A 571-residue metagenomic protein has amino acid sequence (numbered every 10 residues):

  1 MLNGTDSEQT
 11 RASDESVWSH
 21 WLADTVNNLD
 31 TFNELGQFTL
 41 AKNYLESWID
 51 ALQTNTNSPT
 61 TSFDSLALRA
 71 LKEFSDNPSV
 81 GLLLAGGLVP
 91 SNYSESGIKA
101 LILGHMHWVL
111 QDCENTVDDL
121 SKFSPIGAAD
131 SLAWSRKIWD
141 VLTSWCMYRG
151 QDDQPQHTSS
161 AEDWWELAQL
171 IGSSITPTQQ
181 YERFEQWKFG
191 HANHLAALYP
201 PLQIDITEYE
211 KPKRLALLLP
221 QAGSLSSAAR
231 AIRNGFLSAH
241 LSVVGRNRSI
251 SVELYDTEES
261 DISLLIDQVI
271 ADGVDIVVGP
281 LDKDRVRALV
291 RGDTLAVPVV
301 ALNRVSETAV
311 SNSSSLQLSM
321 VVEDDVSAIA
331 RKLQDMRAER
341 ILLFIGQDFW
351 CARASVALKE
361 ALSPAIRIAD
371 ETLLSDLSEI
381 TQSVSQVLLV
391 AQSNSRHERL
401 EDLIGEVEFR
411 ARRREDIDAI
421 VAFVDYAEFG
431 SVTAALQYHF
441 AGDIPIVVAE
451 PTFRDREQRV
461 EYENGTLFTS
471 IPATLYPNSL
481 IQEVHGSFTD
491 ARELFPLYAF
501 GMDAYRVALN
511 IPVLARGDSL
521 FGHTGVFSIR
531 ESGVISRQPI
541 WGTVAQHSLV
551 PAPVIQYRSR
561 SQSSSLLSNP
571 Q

Functional and structural regions predicted by a protein language model:
L2-L202: Alpha-helical protein-protein interaction scaffolds
E208-A229, I341-L343: Short beta-strand segments enriched in small/hydrophobic residues
A222-F236, W350-A352: Glycine- and acidic-residue-enriched helix-capping/strand-helix junction motifs
S227-I232, R246-T308: Beta-alpha junction/loop-to-helix N-cap segments that form part of ligand/metal-binding clefts
I270-D282, V299-L302, R340-G346, S393-F409 (+2 more regions): Periplasmic-binding protein-like
S315-D376: An alpha-beta-alpha
I366, V390-E398, E415-I417, T433-M502: Extracellular/periplasmic periplasmic-binding protein-like sensory domains
S487-A552: Segments of small-molecule ligand-sensing domains
